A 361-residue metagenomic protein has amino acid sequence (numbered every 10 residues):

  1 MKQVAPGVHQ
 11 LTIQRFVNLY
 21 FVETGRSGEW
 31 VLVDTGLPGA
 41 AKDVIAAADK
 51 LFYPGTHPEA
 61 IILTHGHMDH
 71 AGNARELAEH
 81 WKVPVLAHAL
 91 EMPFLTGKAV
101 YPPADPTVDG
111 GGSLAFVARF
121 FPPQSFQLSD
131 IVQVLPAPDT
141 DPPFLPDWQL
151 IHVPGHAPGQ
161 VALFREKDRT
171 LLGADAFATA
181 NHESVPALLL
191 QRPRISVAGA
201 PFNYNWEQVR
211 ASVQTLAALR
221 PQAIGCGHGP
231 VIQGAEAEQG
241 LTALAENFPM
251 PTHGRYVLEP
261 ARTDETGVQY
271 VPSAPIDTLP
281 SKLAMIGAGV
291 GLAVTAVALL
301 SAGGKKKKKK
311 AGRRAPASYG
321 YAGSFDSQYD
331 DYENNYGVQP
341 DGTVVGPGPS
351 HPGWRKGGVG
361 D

Functional and structural regions predicted by a protein language model:
M1, G25-S27, E166, A218 (+3 more regions): Intrinsically disordered, highly charged
M1-Y53, A162-D175, T179: Conserved beta-strand hairpin/beta-sheet module of binuclear metal-dependent hydrolase folds, prominently
V31-V33, I62, V85, T170-L172 (+1 more regions): Residue-level marker for buried hydrophobic side chains located in beta-strands that build the well-ordered beta-sheet
L37-G39, D147-P154, P158-A235: Metallo-beta-lactamase
A41-A87, E91: Active-site metal-binding motif and surrounding structural segment of the metallo-beta-lactamase
Y53, E91-H152, V197-A217: Metallo-beta-lactamase
D105-V117, A223-Y256: C-terminal/domain-terminus segments
D277-K306: Hydrophobic alpha-helical topogenic segments used for membrane insertion/localization
